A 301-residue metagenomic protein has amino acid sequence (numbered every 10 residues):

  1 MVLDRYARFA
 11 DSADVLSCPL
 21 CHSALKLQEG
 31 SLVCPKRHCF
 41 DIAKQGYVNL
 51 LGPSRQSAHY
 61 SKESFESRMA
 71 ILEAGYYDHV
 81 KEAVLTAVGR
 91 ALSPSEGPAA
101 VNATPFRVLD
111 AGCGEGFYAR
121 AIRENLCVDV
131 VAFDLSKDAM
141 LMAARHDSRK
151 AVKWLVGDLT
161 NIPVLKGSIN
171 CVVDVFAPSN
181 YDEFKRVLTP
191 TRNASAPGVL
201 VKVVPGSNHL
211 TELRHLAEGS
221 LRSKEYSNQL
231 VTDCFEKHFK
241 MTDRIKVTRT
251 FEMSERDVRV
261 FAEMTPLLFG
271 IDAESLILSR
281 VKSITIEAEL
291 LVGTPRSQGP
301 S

Functional and structural regions predicted by a protein language model:
M1-A58: N-terminal auxiliary segments of SAM/dcSAM-dependent transferases
A13-D14, K246-S301: Conserved Class I S-adenosyl-L-methionine
S57-V80: Class I SAM-dependent methyltransferase Rossmann-like catalytic core, especially the SAM/SAH-binding loop
R107-N161: Class I SAM-dependent methyltransferase SAM/SAH-binding core
T160-C171: A short acidic, Gly/Pro-enriched loop at the edge of an enzyme's catalytic core that lines a small-molecule cofactor
I169-E183, V204: A short SAM/SAH-binding and catalytic strip from SAM-dependent methyltransferases
Y181-V199: A short glycine-rich, Lys/Arg-flanked "PGG" loop and its adjoining helix->strand segment in the class I
V199-T232: Conserved class I S-adenosyl-L-methionine
